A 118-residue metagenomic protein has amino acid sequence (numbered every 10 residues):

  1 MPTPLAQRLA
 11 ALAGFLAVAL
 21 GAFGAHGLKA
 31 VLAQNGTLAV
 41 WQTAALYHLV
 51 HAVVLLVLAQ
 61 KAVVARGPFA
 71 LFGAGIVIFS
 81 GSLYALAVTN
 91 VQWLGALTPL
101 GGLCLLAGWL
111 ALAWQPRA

Functional and structural regions predicted by a protein language model:
M1-A118: Polytopic transmembrane helical bundles with strong interfacial aromatic enrichment
